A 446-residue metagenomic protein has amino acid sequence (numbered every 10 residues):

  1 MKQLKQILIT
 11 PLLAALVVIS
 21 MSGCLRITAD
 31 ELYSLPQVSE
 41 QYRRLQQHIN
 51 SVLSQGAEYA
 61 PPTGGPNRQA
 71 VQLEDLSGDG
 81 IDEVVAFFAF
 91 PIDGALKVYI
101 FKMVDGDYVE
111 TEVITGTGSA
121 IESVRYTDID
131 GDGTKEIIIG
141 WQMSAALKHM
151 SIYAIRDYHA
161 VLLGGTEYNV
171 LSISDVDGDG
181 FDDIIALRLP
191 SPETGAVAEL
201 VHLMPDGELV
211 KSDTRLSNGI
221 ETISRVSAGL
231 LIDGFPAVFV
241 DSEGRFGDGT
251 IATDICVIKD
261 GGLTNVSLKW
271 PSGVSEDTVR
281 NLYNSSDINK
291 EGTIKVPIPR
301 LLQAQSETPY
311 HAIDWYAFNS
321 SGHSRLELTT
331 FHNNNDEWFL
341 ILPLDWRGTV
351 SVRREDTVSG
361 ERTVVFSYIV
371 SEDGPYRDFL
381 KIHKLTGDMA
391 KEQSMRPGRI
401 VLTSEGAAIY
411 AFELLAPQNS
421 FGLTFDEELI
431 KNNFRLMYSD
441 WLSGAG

Functional and structural regions predicted by a protein language model:
Q3-A29: Sec-dependent N-terminal signal peptides of Gram-positive bacterial secreted proteins and lipoproteins
G23-R354, V358-S367, G387-A411, L415-Q418 (+1 more regions): Beta-propeller-forming repeat regions
Y368-M389: A short acidic-to-branched-hydrophobic micro-motif
F421-T424: Eukaryotic low-complexity, acidic/Ser/Thr/Pro-rich regulatory regions of large signaling scaffolds and adaptors
